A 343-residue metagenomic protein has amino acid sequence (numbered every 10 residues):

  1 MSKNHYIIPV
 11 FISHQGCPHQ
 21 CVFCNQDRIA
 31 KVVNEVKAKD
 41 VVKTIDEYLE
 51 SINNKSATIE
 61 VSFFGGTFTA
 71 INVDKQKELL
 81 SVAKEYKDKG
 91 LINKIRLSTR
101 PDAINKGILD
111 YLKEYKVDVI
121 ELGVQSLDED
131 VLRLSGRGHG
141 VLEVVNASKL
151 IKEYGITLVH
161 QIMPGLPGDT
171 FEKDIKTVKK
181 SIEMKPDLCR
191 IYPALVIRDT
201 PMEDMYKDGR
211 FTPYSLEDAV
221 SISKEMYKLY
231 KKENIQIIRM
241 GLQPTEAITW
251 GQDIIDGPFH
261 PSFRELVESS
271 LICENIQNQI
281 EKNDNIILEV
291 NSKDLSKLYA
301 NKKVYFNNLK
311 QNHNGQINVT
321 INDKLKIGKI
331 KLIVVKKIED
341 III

Functional and structural regions predicted by a protein language model:
M1-D40: Canonical Radical SAM [4Fe-4S] cluster-binding loop centered on the CxxxCxxC motif and its immediate flanking residues
M1-Y6, R210-I343: Auxiliary Fe-S-binding modules of radical SAM enzymes
I12-G16, Y192-I197, Q243: Short glycine-enriched loops at secondary-structure junctions
C17-C21, I197-E203, I248-W250: Short acidic/His/Gly/Ser-rich catalytic and metal-binding motifs that mark active-site loops of diverse hydrolases
C24, F63, L309: Residue-level signal for inorganic ion chemistry
I29-K43, F64-D218: Conserved non-cysteine loop/helix-boundary elements of the Radical SAM core domain that shape
D46-T67: Short Fe-S-cluster ligation motifs
I59, N93, D118, D187 (+2 more regions): Short acidic/polar active-site loop segments enriched in Thr and Asp
